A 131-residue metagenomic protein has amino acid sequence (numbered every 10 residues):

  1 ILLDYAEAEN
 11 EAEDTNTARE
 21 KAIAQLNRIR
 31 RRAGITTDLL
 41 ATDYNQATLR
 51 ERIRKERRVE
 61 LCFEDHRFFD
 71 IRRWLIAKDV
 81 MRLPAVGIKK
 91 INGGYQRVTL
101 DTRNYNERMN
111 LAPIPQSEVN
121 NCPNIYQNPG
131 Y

Functional and structural regions predicted by a protein language model:
I1-Y131: Acidic/polar-rich alpha-helix caps and helix-coil junctions
